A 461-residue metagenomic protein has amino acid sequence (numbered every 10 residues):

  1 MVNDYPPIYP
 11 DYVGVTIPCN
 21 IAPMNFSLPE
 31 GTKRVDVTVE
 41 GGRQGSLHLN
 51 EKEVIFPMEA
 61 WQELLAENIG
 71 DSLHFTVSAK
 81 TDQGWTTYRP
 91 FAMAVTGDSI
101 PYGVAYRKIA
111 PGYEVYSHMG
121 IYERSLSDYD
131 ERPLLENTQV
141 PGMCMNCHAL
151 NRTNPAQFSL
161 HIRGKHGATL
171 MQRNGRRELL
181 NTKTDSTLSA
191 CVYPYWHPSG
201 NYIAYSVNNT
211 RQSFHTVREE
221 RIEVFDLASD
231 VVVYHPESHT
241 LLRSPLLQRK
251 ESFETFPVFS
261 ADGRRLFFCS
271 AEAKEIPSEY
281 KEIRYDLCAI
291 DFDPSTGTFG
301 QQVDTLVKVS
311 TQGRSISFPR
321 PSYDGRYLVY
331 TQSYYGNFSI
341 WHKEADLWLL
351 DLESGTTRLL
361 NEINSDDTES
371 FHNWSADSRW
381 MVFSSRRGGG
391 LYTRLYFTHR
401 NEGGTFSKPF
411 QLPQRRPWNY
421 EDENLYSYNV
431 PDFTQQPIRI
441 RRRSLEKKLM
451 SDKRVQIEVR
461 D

Functional and structural regions predicted by a protein language model:
M1-D461: Sequence signature of WD/YWTD-type beta-propeller architectures
